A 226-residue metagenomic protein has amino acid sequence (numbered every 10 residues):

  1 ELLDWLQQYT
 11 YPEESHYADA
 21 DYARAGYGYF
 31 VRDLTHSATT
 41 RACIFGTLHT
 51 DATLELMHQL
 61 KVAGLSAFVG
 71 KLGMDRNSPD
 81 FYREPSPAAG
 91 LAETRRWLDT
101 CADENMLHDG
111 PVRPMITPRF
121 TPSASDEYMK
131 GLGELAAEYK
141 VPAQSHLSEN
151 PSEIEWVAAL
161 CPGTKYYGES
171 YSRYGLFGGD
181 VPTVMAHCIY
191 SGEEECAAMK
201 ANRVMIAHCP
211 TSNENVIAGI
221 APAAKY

Functional and structural regions predicted by a protein language model:
L2-L65, G90-H108: Alpha-helical scaffold segments that flank or form the walls of functional sites
Y27, T53, M129, G192 (+1 more regions): Generic non-transmembrane alpha-helix signal with a bias for helix starts/N-cap capping motifs
R32, H58, K130, E169 (+2 more regions): Alpha-helical segments flanking ligand/cofactor-binding loops in enzyme cores
S37, A63, E138, A201-N202: Structural motif
F45, K71, C209-P210: Short beta->alpha connector loops at strand-helix junctions that form conserved, small/polar/Pro-enriched
G46-A52, S123-A124, E214-I217: Acidic-and-aromatic substrate-binding clefts and catalytic sites of carbohydrate-active enzymes
T53-I189: Metal-coordinating catalytic core of metallo-dependent amide/deamination hydrolases
L176-Y226: Active-site-adjacent C-terminal substructures of enzyme catalytic domains
